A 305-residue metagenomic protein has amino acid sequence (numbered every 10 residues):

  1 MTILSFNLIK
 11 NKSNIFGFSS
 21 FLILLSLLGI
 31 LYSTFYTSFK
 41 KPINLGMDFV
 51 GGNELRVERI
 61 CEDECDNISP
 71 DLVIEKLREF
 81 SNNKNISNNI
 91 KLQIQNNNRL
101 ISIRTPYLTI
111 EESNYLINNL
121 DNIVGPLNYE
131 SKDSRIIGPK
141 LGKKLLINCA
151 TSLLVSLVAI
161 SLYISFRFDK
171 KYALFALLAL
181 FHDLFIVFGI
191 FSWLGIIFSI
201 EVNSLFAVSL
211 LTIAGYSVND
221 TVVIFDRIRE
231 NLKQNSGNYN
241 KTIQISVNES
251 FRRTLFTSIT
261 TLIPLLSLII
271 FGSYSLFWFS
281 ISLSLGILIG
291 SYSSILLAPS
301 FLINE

Functional and structural regions predicted by a protein language model:
M1-E305: A structural signal for conserved, well-ordered secondary-structure elements that form binding/interaction cores
